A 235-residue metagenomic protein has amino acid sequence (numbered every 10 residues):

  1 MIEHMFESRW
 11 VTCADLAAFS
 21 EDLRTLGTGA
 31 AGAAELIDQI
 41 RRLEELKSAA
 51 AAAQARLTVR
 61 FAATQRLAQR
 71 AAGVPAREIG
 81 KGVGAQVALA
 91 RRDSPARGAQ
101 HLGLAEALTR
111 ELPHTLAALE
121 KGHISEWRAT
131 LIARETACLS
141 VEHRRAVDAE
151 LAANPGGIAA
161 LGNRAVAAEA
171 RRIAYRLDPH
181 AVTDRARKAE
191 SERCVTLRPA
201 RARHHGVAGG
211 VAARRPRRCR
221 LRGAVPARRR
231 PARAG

Functional and structural regions predicted by a protein language model:
M1-G235: Conserved C-terminal region and hinge/linker of Rieske [2Fe-2S] proteins, especially in Rieske oxygenase systems
